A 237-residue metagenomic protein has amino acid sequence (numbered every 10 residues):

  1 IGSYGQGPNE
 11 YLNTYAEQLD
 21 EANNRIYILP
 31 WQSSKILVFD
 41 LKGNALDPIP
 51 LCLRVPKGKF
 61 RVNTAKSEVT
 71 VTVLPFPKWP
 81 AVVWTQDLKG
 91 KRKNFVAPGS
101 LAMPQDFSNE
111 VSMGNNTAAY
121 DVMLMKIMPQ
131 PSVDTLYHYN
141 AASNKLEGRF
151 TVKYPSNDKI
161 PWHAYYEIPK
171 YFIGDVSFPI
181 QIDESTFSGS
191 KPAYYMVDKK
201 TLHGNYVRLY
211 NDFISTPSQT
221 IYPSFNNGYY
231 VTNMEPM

Functional and structural regions predicted by a protein language model:
I1-I28, P50-L53: Blade-loop segments of beta-propeller domains
I1-Y4, L46-L53, K93-S100, L146-K153 (+1 more regions): Beta-propeller fold detector
Y11-Q18, R54-N63, M103-N115, N157-Y165 (+1 more regions): Repeated scaffold domains used in trafficking and secretory/extracellular systems, primarily beta-propellers
N13, L29-V82, K91-F107: Asp-box/WD-like beta-propeller blade repeats and closely related beta-sheet repeat scaffolds
L19, I36-F39, I49, W84-Q86 (+2 more regions): Hydrophobic/aromatic beta-strand positions that recur at structurally equivalent sites within the blades
N24-P30, K66-P77, T117-D134, A164-T186 (+1 more regions): Short beta-strand elements that form the blades of beta-propeller/WD-repeat-like and other beta-sheet-rich scaffold
A81-S143: Loop-centered beta-sheet repeat module
K145-Y166, M196-Y229, M234: Conserved blade-ending motifs and adjacent loop-strand segments that build the rim/top face of beta-propeller domains
